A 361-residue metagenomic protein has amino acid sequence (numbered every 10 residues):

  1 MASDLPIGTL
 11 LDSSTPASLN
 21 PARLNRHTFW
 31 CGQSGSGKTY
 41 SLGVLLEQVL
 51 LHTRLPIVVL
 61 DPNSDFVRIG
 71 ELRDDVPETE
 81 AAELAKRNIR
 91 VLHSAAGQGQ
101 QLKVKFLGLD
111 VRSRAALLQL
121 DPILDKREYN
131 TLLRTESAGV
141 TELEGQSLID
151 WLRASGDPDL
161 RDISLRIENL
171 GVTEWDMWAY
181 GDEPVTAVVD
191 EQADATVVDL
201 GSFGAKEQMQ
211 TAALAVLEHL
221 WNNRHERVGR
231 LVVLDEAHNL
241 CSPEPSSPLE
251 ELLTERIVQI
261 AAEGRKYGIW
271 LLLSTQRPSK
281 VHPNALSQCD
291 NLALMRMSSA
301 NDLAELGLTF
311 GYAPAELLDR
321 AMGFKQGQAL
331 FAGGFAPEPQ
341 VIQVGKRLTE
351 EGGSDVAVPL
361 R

Functional and structural regions predicted by a protein language model:
A2-H93, F331, R361: Glycine-rich phosphate-binding loop of nucleotide-binding enzymes
L46-Q48, R54-P56, S64-P77, R87 (+3 more regions): P-loop NTPase motor domains
P62, D235, I269, Q276-R277 (+1 more regions): Conserved H-loop
L72, A82, D319-K325: Phosphate/diphosphate-binding loops
N284-R296: A short helix-turn-beta junction within AAA+ P-loop NTPase domains corresponding to the substrate/partner-engaging
N301-F310: Conserved beta-strand-loop-alpha-helix hinge in the C-terminal portion of ABC ATPase nucleotide-binding domains
G327-R361: Conserved P-loop NTPase motor module
